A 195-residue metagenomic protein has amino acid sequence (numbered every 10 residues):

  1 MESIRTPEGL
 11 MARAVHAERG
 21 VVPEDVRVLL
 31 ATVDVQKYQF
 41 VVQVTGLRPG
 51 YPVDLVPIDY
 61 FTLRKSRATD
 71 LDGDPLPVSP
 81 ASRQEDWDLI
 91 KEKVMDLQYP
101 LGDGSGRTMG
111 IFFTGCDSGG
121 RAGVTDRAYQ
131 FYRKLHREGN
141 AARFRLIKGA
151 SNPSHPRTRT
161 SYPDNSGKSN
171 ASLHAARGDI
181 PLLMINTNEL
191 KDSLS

Functional and structural regions predicted by a protein language model:
M1, K37-E92: Metal-dependent catalytic core segments for phosphate chemistry
M1-L30, Q43: A contiguous, basic/glycine-rich beta-loop/short-helix subdomain that forms a polymer-engagement track
R27-L30, Q39-V41, P52-L55, G110-G115 (+1 more regions): Beta-sheet entry/capping signal
D34: Charged catalytic and DNA/RNA-contacting regions of genome-maintenance and nucleic-acid-processing enzymes
P77-Q98, G123-K134: Well-ordered, non-membrane alpha-helical segments in soluble/globular domains
L97-R107, L135-G139: Alpha-helix termini
D103-G120: Short glycine-rich phosphate-binding loop at a beta-alpha junction
A122-S195: Metal-dependent DNA phosphodiester-chemistry modules and their immediately adjacent helices/loops in DNA-processing
